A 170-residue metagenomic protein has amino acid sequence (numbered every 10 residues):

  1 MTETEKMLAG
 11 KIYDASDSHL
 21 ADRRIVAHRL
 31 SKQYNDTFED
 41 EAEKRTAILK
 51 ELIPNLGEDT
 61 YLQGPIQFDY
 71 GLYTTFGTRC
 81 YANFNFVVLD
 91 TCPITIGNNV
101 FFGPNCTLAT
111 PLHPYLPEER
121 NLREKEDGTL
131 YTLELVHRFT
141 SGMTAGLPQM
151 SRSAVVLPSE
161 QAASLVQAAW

Functional and structural regions predicted by a protein language model:
M1-D59, Y115: Terminal amphipathic alpha-helical/low-complexity segments used for targeting or macromolecular assembly
I66-F76, Y81-V156, Q161-W170: Flexible, glycine/small-residue-enriched loop-and-beta-strand segment within the central core of proteins
